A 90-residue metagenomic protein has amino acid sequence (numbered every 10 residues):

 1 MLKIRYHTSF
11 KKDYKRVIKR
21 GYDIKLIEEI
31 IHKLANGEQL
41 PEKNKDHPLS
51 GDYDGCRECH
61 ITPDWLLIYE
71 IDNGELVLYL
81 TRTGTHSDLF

Functional and structural regions predicted by a protein language model:
M1-P63, D72-L78, S87-F90: Basic, Lys/Arg-enriched alpha-helical interface segments
T81: Surface loops and adjacent helix of pleckstrin homology
G84: Residues forming the ATP-binding cleft of Hanks-type serine/threonine protein kinase domains
